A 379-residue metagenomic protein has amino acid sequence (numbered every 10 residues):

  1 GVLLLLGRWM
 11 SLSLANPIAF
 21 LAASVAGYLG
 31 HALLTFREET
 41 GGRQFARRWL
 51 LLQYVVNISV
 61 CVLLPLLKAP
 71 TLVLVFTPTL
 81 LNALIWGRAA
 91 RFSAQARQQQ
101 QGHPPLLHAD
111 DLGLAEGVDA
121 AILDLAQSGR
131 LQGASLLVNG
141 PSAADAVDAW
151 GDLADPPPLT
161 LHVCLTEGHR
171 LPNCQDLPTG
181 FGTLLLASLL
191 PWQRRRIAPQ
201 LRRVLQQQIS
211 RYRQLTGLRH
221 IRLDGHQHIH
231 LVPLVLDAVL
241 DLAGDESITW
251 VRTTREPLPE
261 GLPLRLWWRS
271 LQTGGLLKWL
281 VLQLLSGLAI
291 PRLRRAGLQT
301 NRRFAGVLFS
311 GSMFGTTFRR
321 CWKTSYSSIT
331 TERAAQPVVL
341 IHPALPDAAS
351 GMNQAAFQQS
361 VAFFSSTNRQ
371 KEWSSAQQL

Functional and structural regions predicted by a protein language model:
G1-R8, C61-V62: Membrane-embedded alpha-helical segments in integral membrane proteins
G7, H31, T35, P65-K68 (+1 more regions): Helix-capping/transition residues at the boundaries of transmembrane alpha-helices and the short helical linkers
S11-A22, A69-T77: Membrane-interface starts of transmembrane alpha-helices
E39-V56: Juxtamembrane helix-capping/reentrant segments at transmembrane boundaries
V55-K68: Hydrophobic alpha-helical transmembrane segments in multi-pass integral membrane proteins
P78-Q95: Membrane-water interface at the C-terminal end of transmembrane alpha helices
Q98-L106, E116-R222, V232-L379: Terminal accessory/targeting
G225-Q227: Active-site histidine-anchored catalytic micro-motif
